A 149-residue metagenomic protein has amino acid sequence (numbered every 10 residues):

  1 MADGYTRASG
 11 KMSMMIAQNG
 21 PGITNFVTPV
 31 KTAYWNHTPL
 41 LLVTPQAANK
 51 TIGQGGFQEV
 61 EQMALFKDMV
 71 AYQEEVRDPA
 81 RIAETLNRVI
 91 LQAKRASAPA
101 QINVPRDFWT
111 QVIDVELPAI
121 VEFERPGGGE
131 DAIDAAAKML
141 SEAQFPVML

Functional and structural regions predicted by a protein language model:
M1-L149: N-terminal alpha/beta PP-like core and its mobile active-site loop of ThDP/TPP-dependent enzymes
